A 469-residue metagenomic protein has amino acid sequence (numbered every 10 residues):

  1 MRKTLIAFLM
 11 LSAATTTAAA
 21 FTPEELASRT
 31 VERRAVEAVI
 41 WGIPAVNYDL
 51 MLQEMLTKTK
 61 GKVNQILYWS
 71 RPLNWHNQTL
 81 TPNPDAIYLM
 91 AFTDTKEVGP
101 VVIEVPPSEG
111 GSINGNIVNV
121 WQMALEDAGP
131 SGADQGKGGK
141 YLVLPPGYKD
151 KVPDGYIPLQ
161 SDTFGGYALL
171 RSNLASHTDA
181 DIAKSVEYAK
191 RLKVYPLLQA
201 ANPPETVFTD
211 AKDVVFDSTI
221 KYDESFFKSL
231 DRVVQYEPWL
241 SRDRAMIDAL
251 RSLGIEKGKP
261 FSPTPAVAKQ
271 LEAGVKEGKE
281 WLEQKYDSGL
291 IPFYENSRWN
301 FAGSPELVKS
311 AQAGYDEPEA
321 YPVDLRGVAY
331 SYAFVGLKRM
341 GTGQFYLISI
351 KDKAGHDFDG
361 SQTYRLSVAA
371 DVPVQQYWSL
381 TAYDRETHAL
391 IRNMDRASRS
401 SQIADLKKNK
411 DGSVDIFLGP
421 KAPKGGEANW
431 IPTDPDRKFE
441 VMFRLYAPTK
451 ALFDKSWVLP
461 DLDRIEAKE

Functional and structural regions predicted by a protein language model:
M1-A20: Gram-negative bacterial Sec-dependent N-terminal signal peptides
A20-E469: A compositional/structural signature for long, glycine/proline-rich flexible linkers and loops on extracytoplasmic
